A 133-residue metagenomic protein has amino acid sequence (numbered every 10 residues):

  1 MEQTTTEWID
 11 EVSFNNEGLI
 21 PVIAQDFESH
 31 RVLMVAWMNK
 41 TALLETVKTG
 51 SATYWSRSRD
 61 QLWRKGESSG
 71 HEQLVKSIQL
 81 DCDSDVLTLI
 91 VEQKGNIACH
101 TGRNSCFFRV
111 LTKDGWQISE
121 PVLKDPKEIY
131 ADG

Functional and structural regions predicted by a protein language model:
E2-L19, F27-E28, V32-L33, M38-G133: C-terminal binding/interaction regions
I23: Conserved catalytic-core segments centered on acid/base and nucleophilic motifs
